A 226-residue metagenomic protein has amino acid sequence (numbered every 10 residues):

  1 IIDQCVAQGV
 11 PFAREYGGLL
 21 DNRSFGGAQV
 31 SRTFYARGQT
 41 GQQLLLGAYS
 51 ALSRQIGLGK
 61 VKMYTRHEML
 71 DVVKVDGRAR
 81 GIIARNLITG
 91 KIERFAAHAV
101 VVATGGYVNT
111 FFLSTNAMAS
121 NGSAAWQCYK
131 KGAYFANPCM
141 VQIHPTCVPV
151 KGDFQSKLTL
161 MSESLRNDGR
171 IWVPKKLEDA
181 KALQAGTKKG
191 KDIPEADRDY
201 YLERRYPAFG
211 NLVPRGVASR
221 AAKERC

Functional and structural regions predicted by a protein language model:
I1-P11, K130-A136, V141: Conserved FAD-binding subdomain of flavin-dependent enzymes
Q4-K91, A103, C147-S162: Conserved redox-cofactor binding core of oxidoreductases
F34-Q42, S114, M118, M161 (+1 more regions): Hydrophobic alpha-helical scaffolding
G90, Y107-N109, Q142: Glycine-rich nucleotide phosphate-binding loop and flanking beta-alpha elements of Rossmann-like dinucleotide-binding
R94-G105, C128: Short hydrophobic core segments
V102-N116: Flavin (primarily FAD) binding-site architecture
M118-G132: Gly/Ser/Thr-rich active-site loops/lids in small-molecule metabolic enzymes that frequently grip phosphoryl groups
Q127, A133-C226: An anion/pyrophosphate-binding glycine-rich loop and adjacent beta-alpha core in soluble alpha-beta enzymes
